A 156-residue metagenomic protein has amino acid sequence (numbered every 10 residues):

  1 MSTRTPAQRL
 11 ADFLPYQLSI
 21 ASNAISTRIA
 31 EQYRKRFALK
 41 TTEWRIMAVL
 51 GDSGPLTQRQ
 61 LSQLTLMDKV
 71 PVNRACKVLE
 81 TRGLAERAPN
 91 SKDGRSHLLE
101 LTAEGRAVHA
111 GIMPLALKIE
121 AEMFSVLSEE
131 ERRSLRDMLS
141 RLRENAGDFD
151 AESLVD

Functional and structural regions predicted by a protein language model:
M1-A7, E129-D156: C-terminal regulatory/oligomerization modules of transcriptional regulators
M1-R36, D156: N-terminal leader segment of winged-helix/HTH proteins
P15-Y16, L39-M47, N73: Short alpha-helical elements of helix-turn-helix
R28, R45-A48, A107: Pre-recognition alpha-helix immediately N-terminal to the DNA-recognition helix within helix-turn-helix or winged-helix
P55, L64, K77-S140, E144: Charged, amphipathic alpha-helical coiled-coil/dimerization segments
Q58: Helix-turn-helix DNA-binding elements, focusing on the entry/boundary residues of the two helices that contact DNA
D68-P71: Helix-turn-helix DNA-binding motif, specifically the short coil turn and the N-cap/start of the second
